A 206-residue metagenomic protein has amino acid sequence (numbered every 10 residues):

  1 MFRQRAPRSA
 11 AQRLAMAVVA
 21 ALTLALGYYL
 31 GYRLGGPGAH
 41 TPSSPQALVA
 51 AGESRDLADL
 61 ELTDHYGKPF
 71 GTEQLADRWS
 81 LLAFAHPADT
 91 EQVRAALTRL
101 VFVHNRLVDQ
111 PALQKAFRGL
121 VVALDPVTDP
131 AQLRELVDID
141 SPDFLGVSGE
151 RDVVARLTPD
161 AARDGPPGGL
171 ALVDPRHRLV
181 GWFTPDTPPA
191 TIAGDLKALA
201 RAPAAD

Functional and structural regions predicted by a protein language model:
M1-D59: N-terminal targeting signals for export/organelle localization
R55-L57, L75-W79, A95, Q114-F117 (+1 more regions): Extracytoplasmic
L60-L81, N105: A short beta-strand-turn-helix
T72-L100: Short active-site neighborhood of thiol/selenol oxidoreductases, capturing the structured segment around
R94-H104, P130-R134, A155, A193-L196: Extracytoplasmic/secreted envelope proteins and their assembly/folding machinery, especially bacterial periplasmic
A95-V121: Conserved helix-turn-beta segment immediately C-terminal to the redox Cys motif in thioredoxin-like folds
A116-L120, V127-G168: Short, internal strand/loop/helix patches that form the active-site neighborhood or redox-interaction surface
D164-D206: Thiol-/selenol-based redox modules, centered on thioredoxin-like and closely related oxidoreductase domains
